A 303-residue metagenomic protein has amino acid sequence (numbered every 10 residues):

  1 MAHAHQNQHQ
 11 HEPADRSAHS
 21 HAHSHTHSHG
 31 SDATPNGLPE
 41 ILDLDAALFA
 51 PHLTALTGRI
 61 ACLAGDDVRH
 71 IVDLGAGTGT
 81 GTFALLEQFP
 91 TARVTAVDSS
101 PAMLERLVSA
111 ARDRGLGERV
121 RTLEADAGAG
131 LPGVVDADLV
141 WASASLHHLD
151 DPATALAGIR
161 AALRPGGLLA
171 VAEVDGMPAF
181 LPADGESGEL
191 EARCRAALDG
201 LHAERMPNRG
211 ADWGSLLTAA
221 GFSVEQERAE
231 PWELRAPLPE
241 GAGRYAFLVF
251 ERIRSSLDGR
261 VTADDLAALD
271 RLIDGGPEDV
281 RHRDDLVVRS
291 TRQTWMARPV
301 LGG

Functional and structural regions predicted by a protein language model:
H3, H19, A220-G303: Conserved Class I S-adenosyl-L-methionine
H27-L53: Class I SAM-dependent methyltransferase Rossmann-like catalytic core, especially the SAM/SAH-binding loop
F49-R69, A84: Conserved alpha-helix/loop element of class I SAM-dependent methyltransferases that forms part of the SAM/SAH-binding
H70-V72, T78-G130: Class I SAM-dependent methyltransferase SAM/SAH-binding core
P132-V140: A short acidic, Gly/Pro-enriched loop at the edge of an enzyme's catalytic core that lines a small-molecule cofactor
A142-L146, A172: Residues lining the SAM
A153-P165: A short glycine-rich, Lys/Arg-flanked "PGG" loop and its adjoining helix->strand segment in the class I
A170-P239: Conserved catalytic/acceptor-binding region of the Class I
